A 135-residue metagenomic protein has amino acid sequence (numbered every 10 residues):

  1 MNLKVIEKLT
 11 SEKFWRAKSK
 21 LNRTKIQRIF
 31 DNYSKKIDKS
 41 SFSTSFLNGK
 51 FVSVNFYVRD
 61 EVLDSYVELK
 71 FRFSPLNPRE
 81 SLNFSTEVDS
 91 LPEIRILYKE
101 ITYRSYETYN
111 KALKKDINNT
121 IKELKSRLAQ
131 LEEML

Functional and structural regions predicted by a protein language model:
M1-L9: N-terminal, Lys/Arg- and Ser/Thr-rich interaction peptides
N2-L3, K39, E61, E133: Residue-level signal for functionally critical sites in structured catalytic/ligand-binding pockets
L9-K13, K18-I26, F30-I37, R79-S81 (+1 more regions): Ampiphathic alpha-helical segments that act as solvent-exposed interaction surfaces
R28-T86: Amphipathic, interaction-prone secondary-structure segments
